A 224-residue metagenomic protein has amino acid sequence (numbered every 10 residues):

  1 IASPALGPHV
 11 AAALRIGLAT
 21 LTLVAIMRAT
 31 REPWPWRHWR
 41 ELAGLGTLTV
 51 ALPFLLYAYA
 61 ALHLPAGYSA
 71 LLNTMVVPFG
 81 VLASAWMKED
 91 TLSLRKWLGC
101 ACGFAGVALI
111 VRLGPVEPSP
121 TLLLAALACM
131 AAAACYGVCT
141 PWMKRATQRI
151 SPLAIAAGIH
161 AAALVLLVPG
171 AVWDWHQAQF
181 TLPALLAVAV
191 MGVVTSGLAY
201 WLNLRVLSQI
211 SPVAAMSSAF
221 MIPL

Functional and structural regions predicted by a protein language model:
I1-A5, L62, L109-L123, A171-V188: Membrane-interface helix termini and inter-helical loops of multi-pass transporters
A12-L14, V50, F54, S69-M75 (+2 more regions): Helix-helix packing/entry segments at the starts of transmembrane helices
R15, P33-E41, A70-N73, E89-L109 (+3 more regions): Loop-to-transmembrane alpha-helix entry segments
G17, V24, G46-A51, L55 (+6 more regions): Hydrophobic/small/kink-forming positions within alpha-helical transmembrane segments of polytopic membrane proteins
T20-L23, G80-L82, W86, C100 (+3 more regions): Transmembrane alpha-helical segments that form core, pore/gating elements of small-molecule transporters/exporters
T22-E32, Y57, V76-A101, P223-L224: C-terminal transmembrane-helix exit sites in multi-pass transporters
L23, A43, A83, L92-G114 (+3 more regions): Hydrophobic transmembrane alpha-helices of multi-pass small-molecule transport proteins
V24-N73, L109, G192-I210: Specific transmembrane alpha-helical segments of multi-pass solute transporters/efflux pumps, especially DMT/EamA
